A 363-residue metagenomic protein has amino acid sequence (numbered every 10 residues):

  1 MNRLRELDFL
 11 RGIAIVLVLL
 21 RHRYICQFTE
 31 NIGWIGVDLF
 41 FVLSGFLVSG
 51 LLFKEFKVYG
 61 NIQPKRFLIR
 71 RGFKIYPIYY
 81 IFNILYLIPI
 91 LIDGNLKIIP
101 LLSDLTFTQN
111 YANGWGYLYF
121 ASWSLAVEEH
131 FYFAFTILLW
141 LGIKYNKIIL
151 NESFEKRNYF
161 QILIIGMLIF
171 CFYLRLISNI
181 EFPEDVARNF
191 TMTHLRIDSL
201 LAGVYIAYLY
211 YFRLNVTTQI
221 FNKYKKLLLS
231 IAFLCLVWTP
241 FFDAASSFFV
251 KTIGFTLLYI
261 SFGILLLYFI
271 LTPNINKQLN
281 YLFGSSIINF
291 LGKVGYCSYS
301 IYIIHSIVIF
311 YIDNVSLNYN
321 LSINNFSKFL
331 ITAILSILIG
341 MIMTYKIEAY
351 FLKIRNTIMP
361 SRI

Functional and structural regions predicted by a protein language model:
M1-L7, I13-W34, V48-R66, I88-I92 (+3 more regions): Alpha-helical transmembrane segments in multi-pass integral membrane proteins
D8, F67, S122-A126, Y132 (+1 more regions): Short alpha-helical catalytic segment bearing the HExxH-like zincin motif of zinc-dependent metalloproteases
F40: Structured binding elements
K65, I69-F82, L139, G292: Alpha-helical transmembrane segments of multi-pass membrane proteins
I75-V127, F172-T191, D198, L258-S261: Membrane-interface helix-loop-helix regions
L150-F160: Membrane-interface helix-loop-helix junctions at transmembrane boundaries of multi-pass membrane enzymes, predominantly
